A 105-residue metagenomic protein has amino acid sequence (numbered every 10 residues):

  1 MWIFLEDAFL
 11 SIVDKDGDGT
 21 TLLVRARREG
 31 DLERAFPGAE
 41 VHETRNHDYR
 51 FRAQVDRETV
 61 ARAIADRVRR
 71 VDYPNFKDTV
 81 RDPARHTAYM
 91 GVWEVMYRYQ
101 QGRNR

Functional and structural regions predicted by a protein language model:
M1-R105: Structured alpha/beta or helical-core interaction and ligand-binding surfaces enriched in interleaved
